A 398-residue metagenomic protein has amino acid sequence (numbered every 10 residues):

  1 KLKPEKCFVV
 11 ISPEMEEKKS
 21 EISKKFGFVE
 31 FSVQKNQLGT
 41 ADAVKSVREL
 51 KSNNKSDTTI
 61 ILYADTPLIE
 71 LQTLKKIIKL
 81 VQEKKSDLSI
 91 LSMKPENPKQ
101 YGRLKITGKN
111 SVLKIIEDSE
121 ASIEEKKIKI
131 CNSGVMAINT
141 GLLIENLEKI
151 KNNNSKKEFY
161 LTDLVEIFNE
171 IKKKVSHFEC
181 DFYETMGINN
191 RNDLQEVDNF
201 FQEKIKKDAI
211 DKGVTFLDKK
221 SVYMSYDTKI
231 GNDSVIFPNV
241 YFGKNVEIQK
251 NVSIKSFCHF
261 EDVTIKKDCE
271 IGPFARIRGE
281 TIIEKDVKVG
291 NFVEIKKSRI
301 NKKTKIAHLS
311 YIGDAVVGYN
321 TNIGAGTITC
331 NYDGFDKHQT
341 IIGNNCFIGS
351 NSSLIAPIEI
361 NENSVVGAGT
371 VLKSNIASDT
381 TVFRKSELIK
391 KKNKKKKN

Functional and structural regions predicted by a protein language model:
K1-A64, L68-Q72: Conserved N-terminal catalytic core of the sugar/cofactor nucleotidyltransferase
P4, K55-S56, K85-L88, K173: Short, high-confidence coil segments that cap the C-terminus of an alpha-helix and link into the following beta-strand
F8-S12, S92, V382: Short internal beta-strands
V9, V47, D65, L104 (+3 more regions): Residue-level signal for inorganic ion chemistry
I69-S155, T162: Conserved core of the sugar-phosphate nucleotidyltransferase
K129-K229: Conserved alpha/beta core of the MobA/IspD/sugar-nucleotide pyrophosphorylase nucleotidyltransferase superfamily
L217-V289: Acidic, glycine-rich loop-and-beta core segments that form the ion-binding/anion-interacting portion of active sites
E270-N398: Glycine-rich hexapeptide-repeat left-handed beta-helix
